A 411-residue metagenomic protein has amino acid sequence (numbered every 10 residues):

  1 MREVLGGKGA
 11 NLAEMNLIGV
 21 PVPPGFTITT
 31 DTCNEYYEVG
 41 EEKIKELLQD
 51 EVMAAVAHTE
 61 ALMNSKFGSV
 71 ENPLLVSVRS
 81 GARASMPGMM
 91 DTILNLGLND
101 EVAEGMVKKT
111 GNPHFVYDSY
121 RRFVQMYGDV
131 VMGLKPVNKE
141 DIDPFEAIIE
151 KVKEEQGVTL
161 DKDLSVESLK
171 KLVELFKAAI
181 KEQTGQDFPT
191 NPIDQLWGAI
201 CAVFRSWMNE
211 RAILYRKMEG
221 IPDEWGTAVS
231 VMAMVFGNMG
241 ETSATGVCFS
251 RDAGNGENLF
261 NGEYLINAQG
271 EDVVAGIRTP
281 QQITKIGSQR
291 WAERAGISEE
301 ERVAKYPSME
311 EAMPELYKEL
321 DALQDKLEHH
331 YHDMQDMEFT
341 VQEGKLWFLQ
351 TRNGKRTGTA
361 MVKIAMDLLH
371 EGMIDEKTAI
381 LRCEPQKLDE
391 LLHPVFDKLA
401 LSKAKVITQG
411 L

Functional and structural regions predicted by a protein language model:
M1-V406: Nucleotide/phosphate-binding sheet-loop regions of phosphoryl- and nucleotidyl-transfer enzymes
Q409-L411: Long, structured protein-protein interaction/assembly regions in large complexes
